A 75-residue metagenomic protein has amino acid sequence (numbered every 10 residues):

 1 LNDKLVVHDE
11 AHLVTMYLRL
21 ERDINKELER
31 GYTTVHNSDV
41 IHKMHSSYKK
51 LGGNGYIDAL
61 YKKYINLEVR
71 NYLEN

Functional and structural regions predicted by a protein language model:
L1-D3: N-terminal signal-anchor transmembrane alpha helix of single-pass membrane proteins, serving as the membrane-anchoring
L5-N75: Charged, acidic
